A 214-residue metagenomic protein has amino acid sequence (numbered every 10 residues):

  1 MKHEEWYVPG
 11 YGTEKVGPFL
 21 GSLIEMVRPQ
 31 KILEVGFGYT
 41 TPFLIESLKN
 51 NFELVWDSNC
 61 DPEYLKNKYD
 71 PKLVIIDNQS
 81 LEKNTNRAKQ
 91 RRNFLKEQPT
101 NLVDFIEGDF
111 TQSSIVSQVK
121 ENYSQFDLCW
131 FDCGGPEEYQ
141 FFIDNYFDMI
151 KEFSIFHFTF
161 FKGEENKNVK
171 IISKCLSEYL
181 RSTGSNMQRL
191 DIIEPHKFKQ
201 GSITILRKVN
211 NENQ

Functional and structural regions predicted by a protein language model:
M1-V27: Class I SAM-dependent methyltransferase Rossmann-like catalytic core, especially the SAM/SAH-binding loop
I24-F37, T41, E152: Proline-aspartate-enriched helix->loop->beta-strand connector
I32, C129, F156: Receiver (REC) domain switch-region micro-motif
Y39-N51: Conserved SAM-binding loop of SAM-dependent methyltransferases across substrates and taxa, primarily the Class I
N50-L95: Short mixed-charge
Q79-Y123: S-adenosyl-L-methionine
N122-D132: Short SAM/SAH-binding signature in class I
G135-N213: C-terminal substrate-binding/active-site "lid" region of AdoMet-derived donor-dependent transferases
